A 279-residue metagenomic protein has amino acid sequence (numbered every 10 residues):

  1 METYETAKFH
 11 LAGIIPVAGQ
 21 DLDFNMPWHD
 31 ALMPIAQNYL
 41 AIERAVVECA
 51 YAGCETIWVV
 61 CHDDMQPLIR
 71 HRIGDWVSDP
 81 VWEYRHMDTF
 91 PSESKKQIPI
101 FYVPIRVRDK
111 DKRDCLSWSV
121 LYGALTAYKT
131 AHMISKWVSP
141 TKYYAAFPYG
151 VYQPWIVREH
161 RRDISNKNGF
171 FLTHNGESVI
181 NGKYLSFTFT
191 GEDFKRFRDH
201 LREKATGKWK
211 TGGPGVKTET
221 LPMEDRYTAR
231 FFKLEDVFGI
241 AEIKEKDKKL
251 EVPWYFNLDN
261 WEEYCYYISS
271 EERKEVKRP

Functional and structural regions predicted by a protein language model:
M1-M33, Y39, R44, A50-T56 (+3 more regions): N-terminal nucleotide-binding beta1-loop-alpha1 segment
F9-I14, M26, D64, H71-D109 (+1 more regions): A generic "structured core" feature
G13-I15, W58-V59, Y143-A146: Structural beta-sheet core signal
N38, C61-M65: Residues in the short beta-alpha loop(s) of Rossmann-like NAD(P)-binding domains
T56-H62, L172-T173: Short internal beta-strands
L68-I69, Y266: Phosphate- and divalent-cation-binding pockets in alpha/beta enzyme and binding domains that engage nucleotide-derived
D79, H86-K204: Conserved beta-loop-beta/alpha segment of the NTase-like Rossmann-fold superfamily that binds/positions NTPs
S135-S139, Y152-K167, N175-P279: Catalytic-core segments of class I nucleotidyltransferases/pyrophosphorylases that form NMP-activated intermediates
